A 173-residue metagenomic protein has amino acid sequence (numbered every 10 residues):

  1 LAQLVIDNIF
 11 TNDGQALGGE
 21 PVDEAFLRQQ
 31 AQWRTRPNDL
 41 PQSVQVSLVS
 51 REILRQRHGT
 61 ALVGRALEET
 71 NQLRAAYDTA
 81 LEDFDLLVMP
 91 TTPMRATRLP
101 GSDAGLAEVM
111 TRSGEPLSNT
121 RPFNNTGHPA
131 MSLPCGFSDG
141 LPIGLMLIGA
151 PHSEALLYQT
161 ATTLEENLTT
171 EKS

Functional and structural regions predicted by a protein language model:
L1-S118, N125, H152, T163-S173: Amidase signature
M89-T91, L133, I148: Generic beta-strand/beta-sheet core signal
G101-A104, P134, M146: Short, glycine/charged-enriched secondary-structure capping and boundary segments
F123, G136, L145: Short glycine- and Lys/Arg-enriched binding-loop motifs that mark or flank ligand-binding interfaces
H128-P142: Glycine-rich phosphate/pyrophosphate-binding loops and their adjacent beta-strand/loop elements at enzyme active sites
L141-A150, L157-Y158: Short, well-ordered beta-strand elements
